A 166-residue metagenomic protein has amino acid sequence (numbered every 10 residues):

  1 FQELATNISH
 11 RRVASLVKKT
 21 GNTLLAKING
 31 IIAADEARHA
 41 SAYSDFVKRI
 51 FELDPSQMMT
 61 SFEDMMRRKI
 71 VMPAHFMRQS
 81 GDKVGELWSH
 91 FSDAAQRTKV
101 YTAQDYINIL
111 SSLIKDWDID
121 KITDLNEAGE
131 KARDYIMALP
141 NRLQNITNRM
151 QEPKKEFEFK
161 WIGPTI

Functional and structural regions predicted by a protein language model:
F1-I166: Non-heme di-metal
